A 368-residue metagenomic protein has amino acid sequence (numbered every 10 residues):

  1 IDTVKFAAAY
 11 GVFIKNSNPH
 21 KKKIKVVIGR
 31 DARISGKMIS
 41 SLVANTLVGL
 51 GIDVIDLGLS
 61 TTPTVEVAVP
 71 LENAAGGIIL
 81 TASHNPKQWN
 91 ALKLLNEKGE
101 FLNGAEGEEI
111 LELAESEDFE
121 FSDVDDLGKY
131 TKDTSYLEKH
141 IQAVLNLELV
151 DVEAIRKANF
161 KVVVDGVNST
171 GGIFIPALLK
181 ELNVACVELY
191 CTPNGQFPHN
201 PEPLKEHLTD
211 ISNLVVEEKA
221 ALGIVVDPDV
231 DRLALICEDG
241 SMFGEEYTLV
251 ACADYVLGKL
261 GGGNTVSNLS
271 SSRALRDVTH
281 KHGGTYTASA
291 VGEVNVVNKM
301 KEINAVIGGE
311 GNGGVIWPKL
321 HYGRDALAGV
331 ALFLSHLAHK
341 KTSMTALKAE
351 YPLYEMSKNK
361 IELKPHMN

Functional and structural regions predicted by a protein language model:
I1-N45, G49-L50, K129-V162, L363: An N-terminal, well-structured beta->alpha segment
V12, N16-H20, K25-W89, L145 (+1 more regions): N-terminal small/polar loop signature for handling phosphorylated ligands or for N-terminal nucleophile
N18-K25, E120-T131, A220, N268 (+1 more regions): Flexible, glycine/charged-enriched surface loops at secondary-structure junctions
G29-R30, V164-G166, C237, K319: Short glycine-centered, acidic/aromatic-flanked micro-motifs in structured strand/loop junctions that mark active-site
V54-P63, M242-E245, S267-N268, S289-A290: Active-site nucleophile and cofactor-binding loops and adjacent substrate-binding regions of central metabolic enzymes
K87-N90, L94-A105, E112, L214-L269 (+1 more regions): Replace "Mg2+/Mn2+-dependent" with "divalent metal-dependent
N90-E218: Gly/Ser/Thr-enriched, mixed-charge loops and adjacent short helices that form phosphate/oxyanion-binding elements
L222, L260-N368: Phosphate-binding and adjacent anionic-ligand microenvironments
